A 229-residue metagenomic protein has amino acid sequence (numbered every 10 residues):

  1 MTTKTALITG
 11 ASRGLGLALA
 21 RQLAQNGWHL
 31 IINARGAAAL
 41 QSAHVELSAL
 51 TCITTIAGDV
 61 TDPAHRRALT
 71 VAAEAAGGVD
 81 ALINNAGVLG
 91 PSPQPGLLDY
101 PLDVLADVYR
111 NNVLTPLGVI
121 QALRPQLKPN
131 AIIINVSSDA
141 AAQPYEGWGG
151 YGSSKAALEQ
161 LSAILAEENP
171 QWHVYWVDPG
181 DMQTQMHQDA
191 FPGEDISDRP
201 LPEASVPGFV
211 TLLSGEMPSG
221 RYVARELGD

Functional and structural regions predicted by a protein language model:
S12-G14: Conserved glycine-rich cofactor-binding loop
N26-A43: Conserved glycine-rich Rossmann-like NAD(P)H-binding loop of the short-chain dehydrogenase/reductase
A57-L69: The beta1-alpha1 cofactor-binding region of Rossmann-like NAD(H)/NADP(H)-dependent oxidoreductases
R67, G87-A106, G147: Conserved mid-core segment of classical short-chain dehydrogenase/reductases
I120, S154-A157: Active-site helix of classical SDR
S138: Residue(s) in the substrate-gating loop at a strand-loop-helix junction that position the organic substrate next
W172, W176-T184, P192-D229: C-terminal helical subdomain
